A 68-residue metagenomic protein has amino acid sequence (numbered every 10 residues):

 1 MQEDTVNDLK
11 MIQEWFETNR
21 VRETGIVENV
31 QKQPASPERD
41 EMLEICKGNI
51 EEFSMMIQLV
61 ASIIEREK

Functional and structural regions predicted by a protein language model:
M1, S36, I45: Residue-level detector of functional hotspots within protein domains
M1-N29, L59-E65: N-terminal acidic leader/helix
D4, D8, E41-L59: Alpha-helical oligomerization interfaces
F16, R20, R39, F53-S54: Generic alpha-helix initiation/capping and coil-helix boundary signal
N29-D40: Charged, low-complexity interaction regions
